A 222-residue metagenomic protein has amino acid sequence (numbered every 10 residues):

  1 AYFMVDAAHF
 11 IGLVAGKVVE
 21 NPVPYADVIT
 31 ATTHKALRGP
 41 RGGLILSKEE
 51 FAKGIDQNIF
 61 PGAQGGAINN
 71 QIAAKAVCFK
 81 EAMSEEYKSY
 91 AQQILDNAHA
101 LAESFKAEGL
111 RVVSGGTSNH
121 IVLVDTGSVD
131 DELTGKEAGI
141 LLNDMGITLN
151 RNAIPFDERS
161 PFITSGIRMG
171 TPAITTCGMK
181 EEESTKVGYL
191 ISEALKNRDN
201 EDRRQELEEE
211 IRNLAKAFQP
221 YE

Functional and structural regions predicted by a protein language model:
A1-G109: Conserved PLP-enzyme active-site core in the AAT-like
I29-G39, A138-N143, T148, I174-Y189: Short, basic, helix/turn surface patches
A52-Q57, A76-A82, G115-L123, T164-T171 (+1 more regions): Short acidic (Asp/Glu) and glycine-rich catalytic loops that position anionic groups and cofactors
Q64, K88, S104, R111 (+3 more regions): Intrinsically disordered or highly flexible coil/loop and linker segments, enriched in small and charged/polar residues
A76, Q93-H99, G115-L123, P155-S160 (+1 more regions): A glycine-rich phosphate-binding loop feature that marks nucleotide/adenosyl-phosphate handling sites
N97, P161-E222: PLP-dependent enzyme catalytic core of the Aspartate aminotransferase-like
A100, S104-E108, E137-M145, L190 (+1 more regions): Generic non-transmembrane alpha-helical segments
R111-G178: Conserved PLP-binding catalytic core of the aspartate aminotransferase-like
